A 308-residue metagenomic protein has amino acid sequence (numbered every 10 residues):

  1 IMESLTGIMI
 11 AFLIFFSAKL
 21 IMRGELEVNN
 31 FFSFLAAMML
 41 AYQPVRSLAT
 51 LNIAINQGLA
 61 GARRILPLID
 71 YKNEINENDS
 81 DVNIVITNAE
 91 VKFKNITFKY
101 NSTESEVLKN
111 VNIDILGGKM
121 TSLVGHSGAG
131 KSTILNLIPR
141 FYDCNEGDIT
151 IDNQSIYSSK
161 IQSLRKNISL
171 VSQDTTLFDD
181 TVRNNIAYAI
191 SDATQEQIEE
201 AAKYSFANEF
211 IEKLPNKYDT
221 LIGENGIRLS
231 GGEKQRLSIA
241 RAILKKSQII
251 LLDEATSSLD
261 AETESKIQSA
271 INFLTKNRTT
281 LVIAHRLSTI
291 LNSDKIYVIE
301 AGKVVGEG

Functional and structural regions predicted by a protein language model:
I1-A11, A54-Q57, E74, T97-K99 (+1 more regions): An intracellular "coupling" helix at the cytosolic face of ABC transporter transmembrane type-1 domains
I1-S33: A hydrophobic transmembrane-helix motif
T6-L13, Q57, T194, Q248 (+1 more regions): Residue-level signal for transmembrane alpha-helical positions in Major Facilitator Superfamily
L13-S17, P44, G61, A207: Hydrophobic/aromatic residues in alpha-helical transmembrane segments
L40-L68: Cytosolic ends of transmembrane helices, especially the final helix of ABC transmembrane type-1 domains
P67, E74, A187: Conserved E/DxxT/N motif and adjacent residues on the DHp alpha2 helix of HisKA-family sensor histidine kinases
N78, I84-G308: ABC-type nucleotide-binding domain
